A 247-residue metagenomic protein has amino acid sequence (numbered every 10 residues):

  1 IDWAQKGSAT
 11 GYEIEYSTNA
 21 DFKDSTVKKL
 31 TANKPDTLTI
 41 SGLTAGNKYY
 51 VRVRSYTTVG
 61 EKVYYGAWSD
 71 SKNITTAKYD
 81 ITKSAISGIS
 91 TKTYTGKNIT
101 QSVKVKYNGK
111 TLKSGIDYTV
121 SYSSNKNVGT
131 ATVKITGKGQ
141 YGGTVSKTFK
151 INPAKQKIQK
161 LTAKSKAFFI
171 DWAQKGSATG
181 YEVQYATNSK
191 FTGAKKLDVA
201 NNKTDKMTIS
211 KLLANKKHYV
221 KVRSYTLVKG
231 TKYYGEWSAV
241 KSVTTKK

Functional and structural regions predicted by a protein language model:
I1-G7, V63-A77, P153-G176, K232-K247: Pro/Thr/Ser/Gly-rich low-complexity, intrinsically disordered linker/stalk tracts
A9, G46-K48, V128-T132, A178 (+1 more regions): Extracellular Ig-like/FN3 beta-sandwich strand-entry sites
E13-T44, E182-L213: Recognizes extended acidic, P/S/T-rich segments that occur within or adjacent to Ig-like beta-sandwich modules
E15-N19, R54-Y56, K106, Q184-N188 (+1 more regions): Predominantly extracellular/luminal cell-surface or secreted proteins
L43-V59, I209-G230: Beta-strand-rich modules
T57-Y64, K138-G142, T226-Y233: Short, solvent-exposed loop/turn segments at the edges of extracellular beta-sandwich modules
Y79-K110: Solvent-exposed, low-complexity, repeat-rich "mucin-like" stalks and linkers
T111-G143: Serine/threonine-rich, repeat-prone extracellular segments and beta-strand-based repeat modules of secreted/surface
